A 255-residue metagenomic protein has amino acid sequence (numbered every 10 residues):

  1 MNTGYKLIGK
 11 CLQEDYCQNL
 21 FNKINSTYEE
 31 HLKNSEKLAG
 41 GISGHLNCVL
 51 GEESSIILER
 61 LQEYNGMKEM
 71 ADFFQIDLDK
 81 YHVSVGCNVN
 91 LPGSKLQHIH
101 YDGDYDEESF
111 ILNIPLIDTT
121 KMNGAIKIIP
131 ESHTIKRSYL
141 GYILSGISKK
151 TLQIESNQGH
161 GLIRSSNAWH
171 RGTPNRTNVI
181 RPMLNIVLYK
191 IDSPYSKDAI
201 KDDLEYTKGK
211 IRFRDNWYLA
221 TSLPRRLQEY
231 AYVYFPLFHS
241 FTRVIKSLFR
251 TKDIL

Functional and structural regions predicted by a protein language model:
M1-T3, G9-I99: Non-heme Fe(II)-dependent double-stranded beta-helix
M67, N90-S94, I117-M122, T134 (+2 more regions): Short, charged/polar surface micro-motifs in flexible loops or helix N-caps
Y81-V85, K95-Q97, E108-I114, G124 (+1 more regions): Generic beta-strand structural signal
L96-D104, A168-W169: Histidine-centered catalytic micro-motifs
Y105-K121, S156, I186-I191: Short, conserved beta-strand element in jelly-roll/cupin
F110-N113, N123-K127, L152-Q153, H160-G161: Conserved active-site beta-strand-loop modules that form the wall/rim of enzyme catalytic pockets and either contain
H133-L255: Conserved double-stranded beta-helix
